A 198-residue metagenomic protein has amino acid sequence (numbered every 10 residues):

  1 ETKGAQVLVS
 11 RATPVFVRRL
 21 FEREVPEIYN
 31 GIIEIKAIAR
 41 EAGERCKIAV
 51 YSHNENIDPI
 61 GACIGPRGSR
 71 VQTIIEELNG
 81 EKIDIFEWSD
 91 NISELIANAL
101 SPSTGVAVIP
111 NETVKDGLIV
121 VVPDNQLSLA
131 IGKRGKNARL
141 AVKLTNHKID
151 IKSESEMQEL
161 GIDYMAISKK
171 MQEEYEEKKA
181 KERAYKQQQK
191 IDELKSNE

Functional and structural regions predicted by a protein language model:
E1-E198: RNA-contacting regions in translation and RNA-metabolism proteins, encompassing KH/S1 modules where present
